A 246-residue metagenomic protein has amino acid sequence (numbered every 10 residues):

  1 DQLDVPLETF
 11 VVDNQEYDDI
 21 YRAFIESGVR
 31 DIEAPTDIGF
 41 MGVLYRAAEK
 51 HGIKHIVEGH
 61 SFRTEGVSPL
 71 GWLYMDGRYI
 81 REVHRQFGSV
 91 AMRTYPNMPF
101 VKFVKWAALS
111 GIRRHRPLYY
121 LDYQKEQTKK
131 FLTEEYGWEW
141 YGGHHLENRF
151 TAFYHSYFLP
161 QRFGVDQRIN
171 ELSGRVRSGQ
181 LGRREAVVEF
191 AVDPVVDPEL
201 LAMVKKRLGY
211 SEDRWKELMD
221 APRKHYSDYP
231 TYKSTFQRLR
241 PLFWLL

Functional and structural regions predicted by a protein language model:
D1-L246: Nucleotide-activated chemistry modules centered on ATP-dependent adenylation/adenylyltransferase
